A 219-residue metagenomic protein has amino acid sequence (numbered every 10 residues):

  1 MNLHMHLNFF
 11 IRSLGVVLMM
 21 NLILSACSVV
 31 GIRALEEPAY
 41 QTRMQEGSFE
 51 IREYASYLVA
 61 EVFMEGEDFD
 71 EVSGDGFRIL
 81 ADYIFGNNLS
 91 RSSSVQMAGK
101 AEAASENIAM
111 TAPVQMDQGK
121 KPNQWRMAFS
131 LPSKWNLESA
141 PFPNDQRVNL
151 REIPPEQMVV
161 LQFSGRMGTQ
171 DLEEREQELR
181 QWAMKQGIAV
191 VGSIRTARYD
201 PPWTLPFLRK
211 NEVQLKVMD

Functional and structural regions predicted by a protein language model:
N2, H6-L14, L18-D219: A solvent-exposed interaction/effector surface
